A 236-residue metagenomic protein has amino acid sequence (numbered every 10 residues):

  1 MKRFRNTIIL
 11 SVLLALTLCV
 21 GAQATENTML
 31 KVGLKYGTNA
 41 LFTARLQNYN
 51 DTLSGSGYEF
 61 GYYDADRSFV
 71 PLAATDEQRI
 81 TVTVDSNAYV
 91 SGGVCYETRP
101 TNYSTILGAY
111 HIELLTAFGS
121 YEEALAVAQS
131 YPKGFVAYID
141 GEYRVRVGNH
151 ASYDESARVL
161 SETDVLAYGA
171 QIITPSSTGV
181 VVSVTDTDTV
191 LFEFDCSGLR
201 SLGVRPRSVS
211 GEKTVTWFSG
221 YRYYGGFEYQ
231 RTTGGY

Functional and structural regions predicted by a protein language model:
K2-Y236: Conserved, single-site charged/polar hotspot
